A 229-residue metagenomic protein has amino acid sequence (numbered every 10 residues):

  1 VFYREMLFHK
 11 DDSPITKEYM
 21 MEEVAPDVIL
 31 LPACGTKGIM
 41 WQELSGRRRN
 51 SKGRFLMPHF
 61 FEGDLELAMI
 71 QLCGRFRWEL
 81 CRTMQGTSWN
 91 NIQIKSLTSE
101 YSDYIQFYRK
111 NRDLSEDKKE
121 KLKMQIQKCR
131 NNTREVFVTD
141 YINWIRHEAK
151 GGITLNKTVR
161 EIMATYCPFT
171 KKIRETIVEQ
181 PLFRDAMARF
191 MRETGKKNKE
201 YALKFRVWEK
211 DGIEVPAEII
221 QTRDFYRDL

Functional and structural regions predicted by a protein language model:
F2-L229: Active-site-flanking segments in enzyme catalytic domains
